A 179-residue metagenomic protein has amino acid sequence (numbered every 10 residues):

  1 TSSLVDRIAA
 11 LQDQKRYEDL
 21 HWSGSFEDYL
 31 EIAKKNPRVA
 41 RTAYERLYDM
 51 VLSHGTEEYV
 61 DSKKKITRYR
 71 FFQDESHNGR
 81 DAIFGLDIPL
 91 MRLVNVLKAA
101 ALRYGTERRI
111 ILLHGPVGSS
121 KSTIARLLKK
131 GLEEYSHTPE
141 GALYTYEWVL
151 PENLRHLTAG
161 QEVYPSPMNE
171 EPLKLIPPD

Functional and structural regions predicted by a protein language model:
T1-H54: N-terminal accessory segments that target, anchor, or regulate ATP-driven/P-loop NTPase machines and associated
V39-D179: Conserved ASCE/P-loop NTPase catalytic core
